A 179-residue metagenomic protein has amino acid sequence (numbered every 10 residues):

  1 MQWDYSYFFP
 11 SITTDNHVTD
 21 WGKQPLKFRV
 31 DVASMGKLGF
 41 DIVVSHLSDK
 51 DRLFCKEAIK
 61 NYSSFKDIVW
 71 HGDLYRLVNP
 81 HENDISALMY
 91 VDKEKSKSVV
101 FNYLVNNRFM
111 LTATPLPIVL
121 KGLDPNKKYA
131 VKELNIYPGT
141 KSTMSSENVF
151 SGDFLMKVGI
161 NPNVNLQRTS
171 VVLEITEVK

Functional and structural regions predicted by a protein language model:
M1-S45: Glycan-recognition surfaces
N16, D41-V43, D49-D51, N107-M110 (+1 more regions): Flexible loop/turn segments at secondary-structure boundaries
P25-R29, D51-A58, K127: Alpha-helical structural motif
D31, S96-S98, T169-V171: A generic secondary-structure signal marking the coil-to-beta-strand transition
A33, V100, V131: Conserved, mostly hydrophobic/aromatic
M35-K37, I42-V78: Aromatic- and carboxylate-lined catalytic core of secreted/periplasmic carbohydrate-active enzymes
N79-P125: Carbohydrate-binding surface patches
N106-K179: C-terminal beta-sandwich/jelly-roll accessory domains of carbohydrate-active enzymes
